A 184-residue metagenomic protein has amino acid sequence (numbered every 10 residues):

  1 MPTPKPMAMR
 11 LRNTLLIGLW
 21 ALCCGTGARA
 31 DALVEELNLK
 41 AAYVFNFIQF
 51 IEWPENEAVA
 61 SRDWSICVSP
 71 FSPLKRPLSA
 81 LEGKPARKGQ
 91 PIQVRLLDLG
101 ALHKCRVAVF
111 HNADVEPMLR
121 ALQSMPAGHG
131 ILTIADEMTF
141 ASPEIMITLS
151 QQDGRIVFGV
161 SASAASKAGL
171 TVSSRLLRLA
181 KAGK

Functional and structural regions predicted by a protein language model:
P2-L16, G25-K184: Short hydrophobic alpha-helices and adjacent helix-cap/hinge residues
A21-L22: Repetitive helical segments and hydrophobic/amphipathic motifs
